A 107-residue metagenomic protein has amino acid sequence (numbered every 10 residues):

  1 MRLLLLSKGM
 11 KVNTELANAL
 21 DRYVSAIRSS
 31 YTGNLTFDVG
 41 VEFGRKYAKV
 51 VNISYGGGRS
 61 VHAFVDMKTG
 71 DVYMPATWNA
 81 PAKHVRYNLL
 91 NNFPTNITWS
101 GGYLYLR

Functional and structural regions predicted by a protein language model:
M1-K11: Short, Lys/Arg-enriched N-terminal segments with co-localized hydrophobic residues within the first ~10-30 amino acids
L4, G58, K68, P81: Catalytic phosphate/metal-binding cores of nucleic-acid and nucleotide-processing enzymes, i.e., regions that mediate
L4, L16-L20, Y105-R107: Activation/maturation switch segments at domain boundaries
G9-L35: Short, non-transmembrane alpha-helical segments in secretory-pathway proteins
L35-A63: Exposed beta-strand-loop-beta-strand "reactive/processing" segments of non-cytosolic proteins
V61-Y73: A short, surface-exposed beta-strand/turn
D71-I97: A short, surface-exposed interaction/processing loop segment used at functional sites
F93-R107: C-terminal partner/receptor-binding element of secreted or periplasmic proteins
